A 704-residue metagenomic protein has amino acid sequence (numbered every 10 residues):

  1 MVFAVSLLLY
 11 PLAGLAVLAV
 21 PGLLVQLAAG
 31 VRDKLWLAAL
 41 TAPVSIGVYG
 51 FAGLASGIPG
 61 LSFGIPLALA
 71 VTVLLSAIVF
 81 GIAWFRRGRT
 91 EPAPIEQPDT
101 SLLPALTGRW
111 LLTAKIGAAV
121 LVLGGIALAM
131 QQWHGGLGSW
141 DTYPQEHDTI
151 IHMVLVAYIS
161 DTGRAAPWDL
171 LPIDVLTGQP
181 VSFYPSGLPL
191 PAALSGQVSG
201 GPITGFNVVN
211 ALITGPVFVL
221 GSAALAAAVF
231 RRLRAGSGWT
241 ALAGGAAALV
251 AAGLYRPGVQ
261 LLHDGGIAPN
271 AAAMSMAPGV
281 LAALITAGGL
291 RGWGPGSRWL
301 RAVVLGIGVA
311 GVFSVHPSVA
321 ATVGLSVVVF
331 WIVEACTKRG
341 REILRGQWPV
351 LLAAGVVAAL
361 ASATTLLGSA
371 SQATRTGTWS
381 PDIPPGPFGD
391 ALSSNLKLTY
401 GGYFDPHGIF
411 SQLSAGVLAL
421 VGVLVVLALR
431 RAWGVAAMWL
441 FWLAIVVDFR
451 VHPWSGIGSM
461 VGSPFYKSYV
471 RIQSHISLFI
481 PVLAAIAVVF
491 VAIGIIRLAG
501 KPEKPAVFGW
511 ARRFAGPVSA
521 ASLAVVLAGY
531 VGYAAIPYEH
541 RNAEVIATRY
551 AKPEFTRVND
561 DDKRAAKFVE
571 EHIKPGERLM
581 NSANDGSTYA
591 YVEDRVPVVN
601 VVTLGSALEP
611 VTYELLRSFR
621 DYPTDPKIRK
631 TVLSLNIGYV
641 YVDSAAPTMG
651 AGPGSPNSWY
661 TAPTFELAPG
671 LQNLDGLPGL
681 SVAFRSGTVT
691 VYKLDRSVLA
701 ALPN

Functional and structural regions predicted by a protein language model:
M1-W110: Membrane-embedded, hydrophobic transmembrane alpha-helices
A13-A19, V526, Y530-N704: Extracytoplasmic
V48-F51, A127-H134, T162-A165, A243-L261 (+4 more regions): Membrane-interface helix-loop junctions at the exits of transmembrane helices
P59-P66, G138-Q145, S199, R256-A272 (+6 more regions): Membrane-helix boundary/interfacial segments in multi-pass membrane proteins
V122-A271, S275, G292, E544-T556: Active-site lumenal/periplasmic loops and adjacent helix-entry segments of GT-C-fold, multi-pass membrane
D169, S182-Y184, G346-A428: Periplasmic/ER-lumenal interhelical loops and adjacent helix-loop junctions in multi-pass membrane proteins
R234-A241, P295-G296, R339-P349, V421-S455 (+2 more regions): Membrane-interface helix-loop-helix junctions at transmembrane boundaries of multi-pass membrane enzymes, predominantly
A287-A310: Short hydrophobic alpha-helices at membrane interfaces in multi-pass membrane enzymes
